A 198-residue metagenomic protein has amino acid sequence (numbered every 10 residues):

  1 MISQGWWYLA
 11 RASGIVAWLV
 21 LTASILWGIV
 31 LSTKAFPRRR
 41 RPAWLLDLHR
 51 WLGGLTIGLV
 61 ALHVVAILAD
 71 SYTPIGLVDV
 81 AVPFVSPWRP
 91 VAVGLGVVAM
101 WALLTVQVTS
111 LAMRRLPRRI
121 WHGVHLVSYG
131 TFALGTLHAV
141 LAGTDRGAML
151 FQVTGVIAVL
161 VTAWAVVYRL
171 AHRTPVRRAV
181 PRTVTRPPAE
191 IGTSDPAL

Functional and structural regions predicted by a protein language model:
M1-L198: Membrane-embedded alpha-helical bundles that constitute the cytochrome b-like, heme-associated redox core of multi-pass
